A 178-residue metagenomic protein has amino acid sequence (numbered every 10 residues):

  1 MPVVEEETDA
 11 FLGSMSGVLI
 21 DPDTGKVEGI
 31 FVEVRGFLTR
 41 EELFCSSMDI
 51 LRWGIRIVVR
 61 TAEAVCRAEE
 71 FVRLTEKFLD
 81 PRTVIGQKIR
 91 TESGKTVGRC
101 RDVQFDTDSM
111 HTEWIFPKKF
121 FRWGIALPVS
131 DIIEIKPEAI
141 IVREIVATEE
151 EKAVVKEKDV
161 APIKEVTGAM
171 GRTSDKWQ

Functional and structural regions predicted by a protein language model:
M1-Q178: Peripheral interaction segments used for macromolecular assembly
